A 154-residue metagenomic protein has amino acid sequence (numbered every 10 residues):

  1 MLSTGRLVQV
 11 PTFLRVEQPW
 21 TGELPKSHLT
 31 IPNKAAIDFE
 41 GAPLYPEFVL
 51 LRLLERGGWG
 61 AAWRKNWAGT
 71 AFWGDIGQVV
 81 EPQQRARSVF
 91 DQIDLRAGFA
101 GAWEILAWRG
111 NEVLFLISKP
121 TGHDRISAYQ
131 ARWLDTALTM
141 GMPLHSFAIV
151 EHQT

Functional and structural regions predicted by a protein language model:
M1-V79, A86-R87, L95, I126: Nuclease catalytic cores
L51, A131-D135: Short amphipathic alpha-helical segments and helix-helix/interface helices
A86-G101, P120: Hydrophobic, well-ordered secondary-structure segments that either form specific early membrane-associated helices used
R96-A100, H123-R132: Active-site-adjacent loop/helix micro-motif of nuclease/hydrolase catalytic cores
G98-F115: Active-site beta-strand-loop-beta-strand hairpin of nuclease catalytic cores that positions key catalytic residues
V113-H123: Active-site ExK catalytic segment of metal-dependent nucleases
A148-T154: Basic, glycine-rich
